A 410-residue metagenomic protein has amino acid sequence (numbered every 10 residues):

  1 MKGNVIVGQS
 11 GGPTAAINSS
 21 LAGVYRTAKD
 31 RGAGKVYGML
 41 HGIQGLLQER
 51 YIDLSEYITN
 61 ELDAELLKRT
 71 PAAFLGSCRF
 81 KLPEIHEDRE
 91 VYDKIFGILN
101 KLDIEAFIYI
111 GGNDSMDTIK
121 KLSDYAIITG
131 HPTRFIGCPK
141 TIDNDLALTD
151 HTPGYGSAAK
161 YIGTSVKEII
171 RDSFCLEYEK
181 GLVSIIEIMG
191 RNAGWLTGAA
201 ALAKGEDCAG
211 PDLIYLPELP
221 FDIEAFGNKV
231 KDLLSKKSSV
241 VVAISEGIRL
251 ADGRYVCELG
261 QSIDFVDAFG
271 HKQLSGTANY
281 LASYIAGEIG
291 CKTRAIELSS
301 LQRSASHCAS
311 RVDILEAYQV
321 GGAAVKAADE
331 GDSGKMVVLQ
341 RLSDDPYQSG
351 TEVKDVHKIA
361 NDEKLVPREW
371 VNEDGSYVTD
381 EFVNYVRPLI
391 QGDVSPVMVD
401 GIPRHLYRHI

Functional and structural regions predicted by a protein language model:
M1-I52: N-terminal phosphate-binding or glycine-rich loops at protein starts, especially the Walker A/P-loop of NTPases
N4-T14, A73-R79, E105-G111, V183-I188 (+1 more regions): Short glycine-rich or small-residue beta-strand-to-loop segments that form or flank ligand, phosphate, metal/Fe-S
S10-G12, M39-G45, R79-F80, G112-N113 (+5 more regions): Short, ordered loop/turn segments at secondary-structure junctions
T14-V24, L46-L47, P83, E90-D93 (+6 more regions): Short glycine/serine/threonine-rich phosphate/pyrophosphate-binding segments that cradle anionic phosphate groups
V36, I98, A106-G111, D117-P132 (+2 more regions): Accessory alpha-helical/coil subdomains and C-terminal extensions that flank or cap enzyme catalytic cores
E49-E105, D114, K167: Glycine-rich oxoanion-binding loops at beta->alpha junctions
C257-I410: C-terminal non-catalytic interaction/assembly regions of soluble proteins
